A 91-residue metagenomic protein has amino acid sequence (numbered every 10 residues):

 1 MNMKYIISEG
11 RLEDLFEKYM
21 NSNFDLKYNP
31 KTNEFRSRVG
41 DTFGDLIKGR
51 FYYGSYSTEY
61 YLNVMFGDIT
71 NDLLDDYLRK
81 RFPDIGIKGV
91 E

Functional and structural regions predicted by a protein language model:
N2-M3, K88-E91: Short acidic DE-rich linear segments
N2-Y19: Short acidic, low-complexity intrinsically disordered linear motifs used for protein-protein interactions
K4-I6, N23, D68: Absolute N-terminal positional cue centered near the fourth residue
S8-E9, F66, N71, G89: Intrinsic disorder/low-complexity segments, especially N-terminal tails and targeting/processing regions
M20-N29: Negatively charged, low-complexity tracts enriched in Asp/Glu with abundant Ser/Thr
Y28-F82: Acidic, low-complexity, intrinsically disordered interaction modules
